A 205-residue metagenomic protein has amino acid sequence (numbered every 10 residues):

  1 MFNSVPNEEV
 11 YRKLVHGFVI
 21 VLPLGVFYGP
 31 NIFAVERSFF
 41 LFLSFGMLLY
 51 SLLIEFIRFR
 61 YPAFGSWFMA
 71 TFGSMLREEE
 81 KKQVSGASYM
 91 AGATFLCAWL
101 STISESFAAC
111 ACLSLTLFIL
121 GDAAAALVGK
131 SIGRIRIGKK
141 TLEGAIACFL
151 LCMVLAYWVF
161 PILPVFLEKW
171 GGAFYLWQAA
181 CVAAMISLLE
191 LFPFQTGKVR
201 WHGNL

Functional and structural regions predicted by a protein language model:
M1-L43, L53-L205: Interhelical loop and helix-boundary elements at the membrane-water interface of polytopic inner-membrane proteins
L49-S51: Transmembrane alpha-helices of multi-pass small-molecule transport proteins
